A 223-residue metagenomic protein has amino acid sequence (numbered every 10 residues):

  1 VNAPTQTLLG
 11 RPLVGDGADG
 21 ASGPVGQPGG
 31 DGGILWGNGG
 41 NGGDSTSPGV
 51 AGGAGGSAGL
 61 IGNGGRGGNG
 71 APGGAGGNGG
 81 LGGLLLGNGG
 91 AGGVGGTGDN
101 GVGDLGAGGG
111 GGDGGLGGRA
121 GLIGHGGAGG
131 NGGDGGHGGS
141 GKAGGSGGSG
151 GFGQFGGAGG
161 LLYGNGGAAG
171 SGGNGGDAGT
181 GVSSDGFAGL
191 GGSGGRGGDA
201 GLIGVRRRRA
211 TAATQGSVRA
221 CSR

Functional and structural regions predicted by a protein language model:
V1-G10, V14-G17, A21: Amphipathic alpha-helical hairpins/coiled-coils and adjacent low-complexity
G17-R223: Collagen triple-helix signature
